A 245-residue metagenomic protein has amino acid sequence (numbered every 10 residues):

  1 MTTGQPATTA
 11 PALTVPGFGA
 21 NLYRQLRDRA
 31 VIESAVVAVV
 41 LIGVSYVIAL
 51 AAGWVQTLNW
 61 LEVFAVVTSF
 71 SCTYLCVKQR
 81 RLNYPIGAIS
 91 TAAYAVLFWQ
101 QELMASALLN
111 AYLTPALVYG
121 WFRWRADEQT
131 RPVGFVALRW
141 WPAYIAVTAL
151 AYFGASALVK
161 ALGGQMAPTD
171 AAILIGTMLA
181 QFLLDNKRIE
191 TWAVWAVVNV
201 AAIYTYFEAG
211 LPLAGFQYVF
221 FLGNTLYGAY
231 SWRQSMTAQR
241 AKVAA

Functional and structural regions predicted by a protein language model:
M1-D28: Short, Lys/Arg-rich, polar N-terminal cytosolic tail immediately upstream of the first transmembrane signal-anchor
G19-A38, L138-W141: N-terminal membrane topogenic signal
V31-V44, A65, V147-T148: Alpha-helical transmembrane segments
S45-N59, V77-Q79: Short, hydrophobic transmembrane alpha-helix segments
A52, V96-S106, A157-Q165, F207-P212: Helix-coil boundary and interhelical linker segments in multi-pass alpha-helical membrane proteins
Y74-P85, F182-V194: Membrane-helix interface "capping/anchor" motifs
L150-G164, A171-E190: Alpha-helical transmembrane segments in multipass membrane proteins, preferentially the mid-helix core
L184, I189-A245: C-terminal transmembrane-bundle signature of multipass membrane proteins, characterized by strong activation on
